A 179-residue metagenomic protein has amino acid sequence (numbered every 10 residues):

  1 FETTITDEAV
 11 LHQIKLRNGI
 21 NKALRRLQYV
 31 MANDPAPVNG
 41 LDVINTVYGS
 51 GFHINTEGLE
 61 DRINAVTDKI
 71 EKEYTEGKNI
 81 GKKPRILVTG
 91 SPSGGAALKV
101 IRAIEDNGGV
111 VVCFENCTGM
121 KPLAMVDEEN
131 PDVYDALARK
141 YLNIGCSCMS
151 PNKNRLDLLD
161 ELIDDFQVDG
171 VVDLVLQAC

Functional and structural regions predicted by a protein language model:
F1-L123, N152: A charged, amphipathic alpha-helical module
V38-N39, E71-E73, P131-D132, D160-D165: Short hydrophobic/aromatic-rich motifs at helix boundaries and adjacent loops
S93, A178-C179: Short acidic, S/G/P-rich loop/turn micro-motifs used as interaction or catalytic elements
C113-N154: Flexible internal linker/loop segments at domain or repeat junctions
S150-Q167: A short, acidic, amphipathic alpha-helical segment used as a generic capping/interface helix at domain edges
D173-L176: Conserved beta-strand positions
